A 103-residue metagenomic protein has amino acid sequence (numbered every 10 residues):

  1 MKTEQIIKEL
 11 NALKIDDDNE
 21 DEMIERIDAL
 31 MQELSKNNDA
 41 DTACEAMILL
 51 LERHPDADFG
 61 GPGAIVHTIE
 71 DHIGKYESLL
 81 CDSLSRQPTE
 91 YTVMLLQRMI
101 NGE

Functional and structural regions predicted by a protein language model:
M1-S35: Short terminal alpha-helical segments
K2-L10, N38-L51, G74-L84: Amphipathic alpha-helical scaffolding segments comprising HEAT/armadillo-like alpha-solenoid repeats
A12, L79-L80, Q87-E103: Alpha-helical interaction scaffolds
K14-N19, L49-D56, S83-E90: Solenoid-like repeat scaffolds
E25-N38, G60-D71, V93-E103: Structural detector for internal amphipathic alpha-helices that build alpha-solenoid repeat scaffolds
L30-L34, M47-H54, A64-H67, L79-D82: Short secondary-structure capping micro-motifs at structural edges
T42, G60, K75, E90-Y91: Structural detector for tandem alpha-solenoid helical repeats, activating at a conserved register within the helical
P55-D58, I73: Flexible interhelical turns and helix-capping residues at alpha-helix boundaries within structured domains
